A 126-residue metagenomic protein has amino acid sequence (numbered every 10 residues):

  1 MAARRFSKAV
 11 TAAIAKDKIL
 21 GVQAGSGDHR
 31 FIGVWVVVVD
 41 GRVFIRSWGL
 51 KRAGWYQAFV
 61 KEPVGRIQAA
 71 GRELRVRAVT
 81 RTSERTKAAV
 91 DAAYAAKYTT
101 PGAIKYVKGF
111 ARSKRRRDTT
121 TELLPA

Functional and structural regions predicted by a protein language model:
M1-G21, R85: Extreme N-terminal tail/first-helix region
A2, K16, V39-D40, A70 (+2 more regions): General secondary-structure edge motif
F6-V10, G21-A24, R52-G54, F110: Intrinsically disordered, low-complexity segments enriched in polar/charged residues with Gly/Pro, especially when
S7, D40, T99-T100: Serine/threonine-rich low-complexity intrinsically disordered regions
T11-A12, W35, A111-S113: Short secondary-structure boundary/capping segments
D17-G49, Q57, G65: Short beta-strand segments
H29, L50-A126: Short, structured beta-strand-loop surface elements
